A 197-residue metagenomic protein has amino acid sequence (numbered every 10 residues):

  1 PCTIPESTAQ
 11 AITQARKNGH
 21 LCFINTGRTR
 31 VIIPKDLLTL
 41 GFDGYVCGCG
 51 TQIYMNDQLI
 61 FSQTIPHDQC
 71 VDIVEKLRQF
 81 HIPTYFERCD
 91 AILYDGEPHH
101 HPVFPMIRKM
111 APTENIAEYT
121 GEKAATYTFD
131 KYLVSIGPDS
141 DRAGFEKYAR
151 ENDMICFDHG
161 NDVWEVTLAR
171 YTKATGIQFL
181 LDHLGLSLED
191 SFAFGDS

Functional and structural regions predicted by a protein language model:
I4-P102: Active-site phosphate-binding/coordination module
S7, T29, Q69, S140-D141 (+2 more regions): Residue-level preference for nonpolar/small residues embedded in alpha-helices
G50, G195-S197: Active-site metal-binding loops of divalent metal-dependent hydrolases
K76, F80-P83, E87-F194: Conserved acidic, metal-coordinating active-site core of Asp-based, Mg2+-dependent phosphoryl-transfer enzymes
